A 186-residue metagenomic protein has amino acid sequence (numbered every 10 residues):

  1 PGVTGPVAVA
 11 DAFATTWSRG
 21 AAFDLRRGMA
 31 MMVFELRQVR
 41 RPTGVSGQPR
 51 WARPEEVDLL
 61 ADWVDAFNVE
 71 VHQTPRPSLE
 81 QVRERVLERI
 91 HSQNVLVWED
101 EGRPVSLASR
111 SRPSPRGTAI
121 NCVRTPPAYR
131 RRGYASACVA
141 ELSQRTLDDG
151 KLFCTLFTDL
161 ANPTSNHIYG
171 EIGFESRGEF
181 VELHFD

Functional and structural regions predicted by a protein language model:
P1, T15-T16, A137-F153, E175: Conserved acyl-CoA
P1-S46, L183: Acyl-donor-binding surface of acyltransferase catalytic domains
T4-A10, L156-N166, L183-D186: Conserved beta-strand-loop-alpha-helix junction that forms the acyl-donor binding cleft
P6, L60, I120: Residue-level signal for inorganic ion chemistry
V39-R76: Short amphipathic alpha-helix that is part of the acyltransferase structural core
T74-R124: A conserved beta-strand-loop-helix scaffold within acyl/acetyltransferase catalytic domains
L107, R177-E179: Residue-level detector of high-confidence beta-strand sites
N121-P127, R131-D148, N166-E171: Conserved acetyl-CoA-binding loop-helix of GNAT-fold acetyltransferases
